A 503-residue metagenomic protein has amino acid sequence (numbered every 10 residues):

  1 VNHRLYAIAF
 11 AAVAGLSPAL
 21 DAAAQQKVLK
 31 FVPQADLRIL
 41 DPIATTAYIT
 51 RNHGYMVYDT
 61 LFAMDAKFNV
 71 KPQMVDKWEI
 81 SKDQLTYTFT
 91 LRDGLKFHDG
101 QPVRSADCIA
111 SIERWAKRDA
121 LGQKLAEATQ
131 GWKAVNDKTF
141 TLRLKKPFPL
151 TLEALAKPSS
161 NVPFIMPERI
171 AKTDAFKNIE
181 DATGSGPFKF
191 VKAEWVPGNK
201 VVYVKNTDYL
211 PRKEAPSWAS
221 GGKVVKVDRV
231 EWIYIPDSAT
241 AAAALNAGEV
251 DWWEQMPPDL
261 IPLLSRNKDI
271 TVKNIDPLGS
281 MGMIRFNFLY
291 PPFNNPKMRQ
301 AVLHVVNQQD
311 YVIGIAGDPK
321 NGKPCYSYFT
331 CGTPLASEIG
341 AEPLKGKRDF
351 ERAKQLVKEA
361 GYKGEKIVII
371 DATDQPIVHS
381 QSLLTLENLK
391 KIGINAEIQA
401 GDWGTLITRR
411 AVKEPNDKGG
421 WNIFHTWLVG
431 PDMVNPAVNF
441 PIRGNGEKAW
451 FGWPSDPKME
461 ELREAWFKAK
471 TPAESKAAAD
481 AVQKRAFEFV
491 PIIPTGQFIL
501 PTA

Functional and structural regions predicted by a protein language model:
L20-A23, T90, Q123-I170, A175-V196: Surface-exposed binding/hinge segments that line and control ligand-binding clefts or catalytic entry sites
V32-K82, E113, T183: N-terminal lobe/hinge region of extracytoplasmic solute-binding protein
D41, L289, F293-T333, S380-Q381 (+1 more regions): Periplasmic-binding protein-like
D76-L121, W132-V135, T139-R143, A241-A244 (+1 more regions): Aromatic- and charge-enriched surface segment that lines or borders ligand/interaction sites
H98, R143-P163, T183-T240, I261-S280 (+1 more regions): Aromatic-rich, solvent-exposed beta-strand/loop patch
F188, G322-E359, T373-S380: Structural transition elements
D237-S238, M256-P258, F350, K354-G430 (+2 more regions): Ligand/substrate-recognition segments at binding pockets and active sites
G346, E397-T408, P436-A503: Extracytoplasmic/peripheral linker and loop segments enriched in polar/acidic and small residues with frequent Thr/Pro
